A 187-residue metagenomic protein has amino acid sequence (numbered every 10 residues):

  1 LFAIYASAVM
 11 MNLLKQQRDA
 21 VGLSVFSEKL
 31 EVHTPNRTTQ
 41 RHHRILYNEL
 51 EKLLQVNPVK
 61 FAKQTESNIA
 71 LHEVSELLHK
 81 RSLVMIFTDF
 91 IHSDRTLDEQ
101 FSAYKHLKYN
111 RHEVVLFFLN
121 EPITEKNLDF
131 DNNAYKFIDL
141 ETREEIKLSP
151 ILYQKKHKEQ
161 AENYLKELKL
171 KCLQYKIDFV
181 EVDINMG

Functional and structural regions predicted by a protein language model:
F2-A8, N12-G187: Exposed, interaction-prone extracellular/peripheral surfaces
